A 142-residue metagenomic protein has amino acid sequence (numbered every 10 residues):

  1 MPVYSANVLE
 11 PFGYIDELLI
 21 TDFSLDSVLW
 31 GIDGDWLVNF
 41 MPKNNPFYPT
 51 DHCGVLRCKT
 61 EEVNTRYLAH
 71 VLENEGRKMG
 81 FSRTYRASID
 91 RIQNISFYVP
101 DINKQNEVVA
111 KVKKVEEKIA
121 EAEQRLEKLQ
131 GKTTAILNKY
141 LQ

Functional and structural regions predicted by a protein language model:
M1-F97: DNA target-recognition domains and sequence-specific DNA-contacting regions of bacterial/archaeal
Y98-Q142: Amphipathic alpha-helical coiled-coil/heptad-repeat segments
